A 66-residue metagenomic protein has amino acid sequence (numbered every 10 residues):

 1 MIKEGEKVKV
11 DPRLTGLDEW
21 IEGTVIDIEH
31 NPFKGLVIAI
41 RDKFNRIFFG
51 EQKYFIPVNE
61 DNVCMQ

Functional and structural regions predicted by a protein language model:
M1-L14: Short coil-to-beta transition motif at edge beta-strands of beta-rich domains
T15-D18, N31-F33: Short glycine/serine/proline-enriched coil/turn segments at secondary-structure junctions
E19-E29: Short beta-strand-centered aromatic/proline hotspots
E29-P32, F44: A generic structural motif
F33-A39: Short aromatic-glycine-enriched beta-strand elements
I40-Q66: Intrinsically disordered, low-complexity, charged/polar segments
